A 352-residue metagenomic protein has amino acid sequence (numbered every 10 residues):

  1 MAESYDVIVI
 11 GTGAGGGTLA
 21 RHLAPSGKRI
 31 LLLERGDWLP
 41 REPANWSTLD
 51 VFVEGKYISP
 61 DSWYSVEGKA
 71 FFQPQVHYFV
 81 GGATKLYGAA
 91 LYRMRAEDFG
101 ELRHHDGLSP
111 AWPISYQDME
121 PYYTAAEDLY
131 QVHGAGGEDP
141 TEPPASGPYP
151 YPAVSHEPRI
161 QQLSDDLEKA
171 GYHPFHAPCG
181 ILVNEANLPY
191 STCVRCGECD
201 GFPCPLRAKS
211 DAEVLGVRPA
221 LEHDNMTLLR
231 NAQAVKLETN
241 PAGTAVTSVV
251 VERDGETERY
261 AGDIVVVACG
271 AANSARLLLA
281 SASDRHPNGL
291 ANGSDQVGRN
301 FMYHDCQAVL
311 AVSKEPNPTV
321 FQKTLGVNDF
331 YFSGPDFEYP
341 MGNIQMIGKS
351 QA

Functional and structural regions predicted by a protein language model:
A2-D6: Extreme N-terminal starter segment of soluble prokaryotic enzymes
V7-L32: N-terminal Rossmann-like FAD-binding beta1-loop-alpha1 element of flavoenzymes
P25, G36-R41, N45-W46, H223 (+3 more regions): Glycine-rich loop(s) and the adjacent beta-strand/alpha-helix scaffold that form part
S47-F52, C193-R195: Short, hinge-like loop/turn segments at secondary-structure boundaries
V51-P140, K314, F321, S333: Redox-cofactor-proximal catalytic regions of oxidoreductases
G68-Q75, Y87, W112-Y116, S294-A352: FAD cofactor-binding and catalytic pocket of flavoenzymes
K69, R103-Q233: Conserved redox-cofactor binding core of oxidoreductases
N187-Y190, N240-T247: A short, glycine/Asx- and small/polar-enriched loop/turn that sits immediately N-terminal to a beta-strand
